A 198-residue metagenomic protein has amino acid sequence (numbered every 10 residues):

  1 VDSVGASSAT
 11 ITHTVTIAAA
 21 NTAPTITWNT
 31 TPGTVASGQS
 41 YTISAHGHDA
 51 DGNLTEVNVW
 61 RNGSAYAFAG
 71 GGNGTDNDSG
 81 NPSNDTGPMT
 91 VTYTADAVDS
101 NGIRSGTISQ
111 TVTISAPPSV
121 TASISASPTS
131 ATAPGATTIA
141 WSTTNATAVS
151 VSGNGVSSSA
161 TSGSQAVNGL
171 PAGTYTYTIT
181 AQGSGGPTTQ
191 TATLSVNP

Functional and structural regions predicted by a protein language model:
D2, A45-D51, A97-D99, T143-T147 (+1 more regions): Extracellular acidic, Ser/Thr/Pro-rich low-complexity tracts
V4-A9, N101-T107, G183-T189: Short, exposed coil/turn segments at beta-strand boundaries within extracellular/luminal domains
T10-I17, I108-I114, Q190-V196: C-terminal edge beta-strand
N21-T25, P118-V120: Proline-centered linker/hinge motifs at extracellular inter-domain junctions
T30-V35, A126-A131: Short beta-strand segments of immunoglobulin-like
Q39-I43, G135-I139: Structural beta-strand segments of beta-rich domains
A50-W60, A146-G153: Solvent-exposed loop/turn segments flanking beta-strands in beta-repeat/beta-sandwich domains
G74-M89, S159-T176: Solvent-exposed segments in extracellular or luminal domains encompassing
